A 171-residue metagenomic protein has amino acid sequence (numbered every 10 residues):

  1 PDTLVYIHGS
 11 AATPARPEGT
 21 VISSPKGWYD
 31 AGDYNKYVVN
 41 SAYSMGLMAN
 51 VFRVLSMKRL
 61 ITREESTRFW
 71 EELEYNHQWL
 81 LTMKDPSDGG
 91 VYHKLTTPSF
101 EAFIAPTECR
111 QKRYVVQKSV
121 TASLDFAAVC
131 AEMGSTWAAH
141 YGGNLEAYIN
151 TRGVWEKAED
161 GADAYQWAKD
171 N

Functional and structural regions predicted by a protein language model:
P1-N40, R59-N171: Extended ligand-binding groove/face enriched in aromatic
M48-R59: Juxtamembrane transmembrane-helix termini
